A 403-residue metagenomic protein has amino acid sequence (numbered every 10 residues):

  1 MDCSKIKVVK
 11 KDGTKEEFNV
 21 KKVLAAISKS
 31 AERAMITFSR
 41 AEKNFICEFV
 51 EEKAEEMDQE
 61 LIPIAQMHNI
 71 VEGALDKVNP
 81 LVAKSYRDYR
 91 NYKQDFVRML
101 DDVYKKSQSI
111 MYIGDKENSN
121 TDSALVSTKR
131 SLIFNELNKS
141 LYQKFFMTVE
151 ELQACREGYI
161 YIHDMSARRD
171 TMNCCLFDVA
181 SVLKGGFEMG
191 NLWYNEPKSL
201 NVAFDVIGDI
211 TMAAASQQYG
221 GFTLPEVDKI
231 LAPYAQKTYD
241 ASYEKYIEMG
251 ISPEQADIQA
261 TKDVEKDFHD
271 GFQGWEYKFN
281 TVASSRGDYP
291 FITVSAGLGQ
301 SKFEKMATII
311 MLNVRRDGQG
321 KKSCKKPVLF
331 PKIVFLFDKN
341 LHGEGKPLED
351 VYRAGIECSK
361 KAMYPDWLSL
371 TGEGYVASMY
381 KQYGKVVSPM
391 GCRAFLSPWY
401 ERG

Functional and structural regions predicted by a protein language model:
M1-M111: Charged, amphipathic alpha-helical regulatory modules used for macromolecular assembly or allosteric control
V103-G403: Conserved catalytic cores of very large enzyme subunits
